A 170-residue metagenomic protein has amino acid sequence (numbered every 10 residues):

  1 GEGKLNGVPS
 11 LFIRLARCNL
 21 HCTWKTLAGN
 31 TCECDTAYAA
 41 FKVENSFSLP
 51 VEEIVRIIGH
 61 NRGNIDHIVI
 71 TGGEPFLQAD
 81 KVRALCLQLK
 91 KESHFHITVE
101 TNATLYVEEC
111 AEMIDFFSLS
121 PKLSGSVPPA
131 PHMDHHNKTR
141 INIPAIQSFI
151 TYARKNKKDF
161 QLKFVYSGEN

Functional and structural regions predicted by a protein language model:
G1-S10: S-adenosyl-L-methionine
P9-L15, L20, W24-M113: Conserved Radical SAM active-site core
V55, H67, F76-N170: Conserved AdoMet/S-adenosylmethionine-binding subsite of the radical SAM
